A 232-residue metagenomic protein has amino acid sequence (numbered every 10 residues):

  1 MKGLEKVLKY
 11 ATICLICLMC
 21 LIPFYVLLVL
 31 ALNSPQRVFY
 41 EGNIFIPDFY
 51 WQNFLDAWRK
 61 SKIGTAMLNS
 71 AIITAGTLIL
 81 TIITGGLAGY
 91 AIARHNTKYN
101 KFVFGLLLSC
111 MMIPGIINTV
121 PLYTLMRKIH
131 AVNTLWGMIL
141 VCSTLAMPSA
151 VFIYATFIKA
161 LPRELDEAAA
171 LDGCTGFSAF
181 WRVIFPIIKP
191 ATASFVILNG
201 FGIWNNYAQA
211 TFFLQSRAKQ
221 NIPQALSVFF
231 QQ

Functional and structural regions predicted by a protein language model:
K2-Q232: A structural signal for multi-pass alpha-helical bundles of membrane permease subunits that mediate small-molecule
